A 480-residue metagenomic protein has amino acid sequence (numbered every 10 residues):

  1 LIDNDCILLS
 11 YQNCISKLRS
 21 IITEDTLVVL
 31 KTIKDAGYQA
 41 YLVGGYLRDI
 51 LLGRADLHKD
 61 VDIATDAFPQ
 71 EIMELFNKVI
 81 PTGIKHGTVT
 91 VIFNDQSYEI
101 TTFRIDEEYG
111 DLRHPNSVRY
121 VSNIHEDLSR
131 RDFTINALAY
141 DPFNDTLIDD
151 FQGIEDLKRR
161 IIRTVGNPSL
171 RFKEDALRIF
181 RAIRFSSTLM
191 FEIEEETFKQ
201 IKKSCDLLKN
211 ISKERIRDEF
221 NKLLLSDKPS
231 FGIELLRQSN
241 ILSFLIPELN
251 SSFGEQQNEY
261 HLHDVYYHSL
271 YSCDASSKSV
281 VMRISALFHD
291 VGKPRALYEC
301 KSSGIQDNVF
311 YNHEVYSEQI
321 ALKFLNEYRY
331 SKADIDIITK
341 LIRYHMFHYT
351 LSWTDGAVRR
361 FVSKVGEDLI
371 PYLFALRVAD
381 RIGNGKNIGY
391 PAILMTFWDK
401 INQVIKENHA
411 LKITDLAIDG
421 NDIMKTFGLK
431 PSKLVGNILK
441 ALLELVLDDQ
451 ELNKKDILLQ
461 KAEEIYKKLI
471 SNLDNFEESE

Functional and structural regions predicted by a protein language model:
L1-E480: Catalytic cores of the polymerase beta-like nucleotidyltransferase superfamily and closely associated nucleotide
